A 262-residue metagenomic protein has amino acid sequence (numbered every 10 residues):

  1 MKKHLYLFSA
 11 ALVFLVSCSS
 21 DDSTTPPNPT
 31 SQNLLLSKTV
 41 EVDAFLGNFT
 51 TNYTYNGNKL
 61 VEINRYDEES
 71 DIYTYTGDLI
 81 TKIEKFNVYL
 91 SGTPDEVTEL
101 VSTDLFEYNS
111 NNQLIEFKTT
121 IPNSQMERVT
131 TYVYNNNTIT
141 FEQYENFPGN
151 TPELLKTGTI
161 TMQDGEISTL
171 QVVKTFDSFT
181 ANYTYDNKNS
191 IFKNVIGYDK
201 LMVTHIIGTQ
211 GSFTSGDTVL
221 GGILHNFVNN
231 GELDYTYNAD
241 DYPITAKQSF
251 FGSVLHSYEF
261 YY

Functional and structural regions predicted by a protein language model:
M1-K2, M126: Intrinsically disordered, low-complexity sequence elements enriched in Ser/Thr/Gly/Pro
K2-S9: Sec-dependent signal peptide recognition, specifically the positively charged N-region followed immediately by
S9-A11, G158: Small side chains
F14-S17: C-terminal motif of bacterial Sec signal peptides marking the signal peptidase cleavage site
S20-Y262: Buried hydrophobic residues that stabilize the cores of well-folded domains
